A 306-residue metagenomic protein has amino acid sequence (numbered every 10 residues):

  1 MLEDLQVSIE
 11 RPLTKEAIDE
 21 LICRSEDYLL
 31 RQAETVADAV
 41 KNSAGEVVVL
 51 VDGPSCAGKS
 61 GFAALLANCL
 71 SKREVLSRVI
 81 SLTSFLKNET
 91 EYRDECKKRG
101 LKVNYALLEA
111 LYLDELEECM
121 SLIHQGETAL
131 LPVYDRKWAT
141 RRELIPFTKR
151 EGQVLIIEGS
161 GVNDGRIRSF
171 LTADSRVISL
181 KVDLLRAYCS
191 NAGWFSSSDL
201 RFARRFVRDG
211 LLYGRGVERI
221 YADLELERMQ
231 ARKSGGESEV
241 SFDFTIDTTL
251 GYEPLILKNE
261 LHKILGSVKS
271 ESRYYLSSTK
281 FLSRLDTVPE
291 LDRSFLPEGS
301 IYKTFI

Functional and structural regions predicted by a protein language model:
L2-R11, E16-C23, L30, S160-V162 (+1 more regions): Conserved NTP phosphate-binding and transfer environment spanning the P-loop NTPase/kinase superfamily
Q32-S43: Pre-Walker A adenine-sensing motif
V49-V51: Hydrophobic anchor at the beta1->P-loop junction of P-loop NTPases
C56: Walker A (P-loop) phosphate-binding loop of P-loop NTPases
K59: Conserved lysine of the Walker
N68-R78: Post-Walker A helix-loop "phosphate-sensing" segment adjacent to the P-loop in P-loop NTPases
R78-I80, K87-A139: Conserved nucleotide-sensing/catalytic segment adjacent to the nucleotide-binding pocket in NTP-handling enzymes
